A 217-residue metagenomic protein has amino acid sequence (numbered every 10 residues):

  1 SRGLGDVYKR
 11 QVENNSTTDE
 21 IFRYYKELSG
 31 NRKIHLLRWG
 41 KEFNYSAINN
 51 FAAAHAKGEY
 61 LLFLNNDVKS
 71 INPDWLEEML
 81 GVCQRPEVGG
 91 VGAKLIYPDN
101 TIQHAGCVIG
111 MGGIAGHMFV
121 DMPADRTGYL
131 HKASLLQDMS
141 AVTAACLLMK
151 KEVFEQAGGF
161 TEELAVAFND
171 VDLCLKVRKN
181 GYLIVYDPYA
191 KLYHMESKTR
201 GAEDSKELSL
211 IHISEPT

Functional and structural regions predicted by a protein language model:
G3-Y8, H212-T217: Short, small-residue-biased leader/transition segments that mark boundaries at the very start of proteins
D6-K41: Acidic donor-binding segment of Leloir-type glycosyltransferases
W39-A56: Glycine-rich, basic loop-to-helix element that forms the pyrophosphate-binding segment of sugar-nucleotide handling
N44-A47, G110-E152, Q156: A recurrent flexible, glycine/aromatic-enriched loop bordering the glycosyltransferase active site that acts as
L61: Short aromatic/hydrophobic "clamp" motif used to bind/position activated sugar donors
V68-G113: Conserved donor NDP-sugar-binding/catalytic core segment of glycosyltransferases
W75-M79, A133-G158, E162-K191: A short, conserved alpha-helix in the catalytic core of glycosyltransferases
I96-D99, L175-S214: Active-site-adjacent helix/loop segment of glycosyltransferases that harbors family-specific signature motifs
